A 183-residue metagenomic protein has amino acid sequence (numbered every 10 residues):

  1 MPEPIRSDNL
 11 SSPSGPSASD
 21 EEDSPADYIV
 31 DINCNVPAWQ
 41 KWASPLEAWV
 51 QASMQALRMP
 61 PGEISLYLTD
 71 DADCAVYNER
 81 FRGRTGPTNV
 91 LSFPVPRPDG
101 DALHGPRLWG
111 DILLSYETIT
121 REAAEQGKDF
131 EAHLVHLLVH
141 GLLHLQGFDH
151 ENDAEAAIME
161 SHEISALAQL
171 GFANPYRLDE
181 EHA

Functional and structural regions predicted by a protein language model:
M1-L134, Q146-A183: An acidic/histidine-cluster motif and surrounding catalytic segment that typifies divalent-metal-assisted enzyme active
V139, L143-H144: Short active-site segment of divalent metal-dependent hydrolases/proteases that encodes the spacing between
